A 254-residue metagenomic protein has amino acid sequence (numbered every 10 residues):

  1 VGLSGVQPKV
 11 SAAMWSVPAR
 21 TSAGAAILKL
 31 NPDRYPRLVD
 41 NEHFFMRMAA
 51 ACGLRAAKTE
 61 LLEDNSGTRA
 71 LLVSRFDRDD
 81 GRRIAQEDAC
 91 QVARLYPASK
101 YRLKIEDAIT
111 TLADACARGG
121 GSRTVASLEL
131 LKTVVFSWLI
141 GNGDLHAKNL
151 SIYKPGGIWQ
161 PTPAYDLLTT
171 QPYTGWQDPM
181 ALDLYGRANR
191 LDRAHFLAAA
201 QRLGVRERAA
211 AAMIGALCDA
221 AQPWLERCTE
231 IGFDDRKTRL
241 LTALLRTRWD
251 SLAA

Functional and structural regions predicted by a protein language model:
V1-R102, Y153: Conserved ATP-binding subdomain of kinase catalytic cores across diverse folds
A12, A49, A89, D144 (+3 more regions): A residue-level signal for conserved active-site and pocket-lining positions in enzyme catalytic cores
R34-C52, I105-G175: Conserved kinase catalytic-core segment
D64, L130, A211-P223: Small/polar glycine-rich anion-binding or flexible loop at a beta-alpha turn
A70-R75, Q222-C228: A short beta-strand motif that forms the metal-chelation/ATP-contact edge of phosphoryl-transfer active sites
D88, V92, P97-A108, K154-A211: Catalytic-core segments of enzymes that bind and process phosphorylated/nucleotide-bearing substrates
R118, I158-P161, L182, R202 (+1 more regions): Regulatory N- and C-terminal appendages and interdomain linkers associated with kinase/kinase-like NTP transferase
R123, V205-I214, D235-K237: Short, surface-exposed acidic
